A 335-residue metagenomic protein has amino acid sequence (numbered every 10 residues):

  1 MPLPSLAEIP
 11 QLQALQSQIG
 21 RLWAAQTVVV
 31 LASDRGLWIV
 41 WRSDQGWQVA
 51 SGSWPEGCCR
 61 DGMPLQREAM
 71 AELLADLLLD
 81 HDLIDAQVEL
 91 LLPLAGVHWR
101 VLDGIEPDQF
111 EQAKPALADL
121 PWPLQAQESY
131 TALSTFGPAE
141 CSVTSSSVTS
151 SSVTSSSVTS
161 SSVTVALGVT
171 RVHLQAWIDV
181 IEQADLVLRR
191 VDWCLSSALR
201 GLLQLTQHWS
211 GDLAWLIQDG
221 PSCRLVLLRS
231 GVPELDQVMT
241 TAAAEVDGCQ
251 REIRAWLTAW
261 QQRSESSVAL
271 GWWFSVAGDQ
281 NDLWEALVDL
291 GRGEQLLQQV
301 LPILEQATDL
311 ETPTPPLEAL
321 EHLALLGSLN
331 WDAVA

Functional and structural regions predicted by a protein language model:
M1-A335: Hydrophobic/aromatic-enriched cytosolic interaction surfaces used to assemble or bind macromolecules
